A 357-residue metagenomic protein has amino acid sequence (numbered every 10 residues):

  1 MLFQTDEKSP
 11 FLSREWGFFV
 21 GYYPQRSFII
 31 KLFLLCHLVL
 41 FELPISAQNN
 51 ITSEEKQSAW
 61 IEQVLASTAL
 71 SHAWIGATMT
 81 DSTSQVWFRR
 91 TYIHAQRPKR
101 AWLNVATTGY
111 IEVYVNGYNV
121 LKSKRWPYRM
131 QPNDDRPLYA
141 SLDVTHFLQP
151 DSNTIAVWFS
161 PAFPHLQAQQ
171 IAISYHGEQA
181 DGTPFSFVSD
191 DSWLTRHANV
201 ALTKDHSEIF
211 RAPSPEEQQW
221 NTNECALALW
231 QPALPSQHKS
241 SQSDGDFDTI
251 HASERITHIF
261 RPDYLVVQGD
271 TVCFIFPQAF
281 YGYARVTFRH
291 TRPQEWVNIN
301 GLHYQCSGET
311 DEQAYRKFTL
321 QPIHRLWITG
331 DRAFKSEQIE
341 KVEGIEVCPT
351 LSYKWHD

Functional and structural regions predicted by a protein language model:
L2-F3, R26: Short, low-complexity, intrinsically disordered N-terminal modules that encode targeting/processing signals
Q4-Y22: Positively charged N-terminal leader segments that act as targeting/secretion signals
W16, Q25-R26, L35: Generic short amphipathic/hydrophobic targeting helices enriched at N-termini, encompassing Sec-type signal peptides
K31-E42: Bacterial N-terminal signal peptides
L40-N50: Bacterial Sec-dependent signal peptides at the C-terminal "C-region" and cleavage site
N49-D357: Extracellular/oxidizing-compartment recognition motifs
